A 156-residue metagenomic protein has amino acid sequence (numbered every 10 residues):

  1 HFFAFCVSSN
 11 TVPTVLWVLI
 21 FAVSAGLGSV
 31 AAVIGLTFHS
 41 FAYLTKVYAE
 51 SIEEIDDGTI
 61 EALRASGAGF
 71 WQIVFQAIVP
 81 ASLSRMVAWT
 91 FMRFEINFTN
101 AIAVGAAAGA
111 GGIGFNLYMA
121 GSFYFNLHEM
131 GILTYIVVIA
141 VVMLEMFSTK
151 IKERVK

Functional and structural regions predicted by a protein language model:
F2-S9, F91, E95, Y118-G121: Alpha-helical membrane-interface segments at transmembrane helix boundaries
F2-T37: Generic hydrophobic transmembrane alpha-helix motif, especially the helices
C6-V7, G35, A49, A103 (+2 more regions): Alpha-helical transmembrane segments of multi-pass integral membrane proteins
V12, L16-I20, S82, M86-F94 (+3 more regions): Hydrophobic alpha-helical segments of membrane proteins
F21-S24, I34-L44, F94, A107-A110 (+1 more regions): Hydrophobic transmembrane alpha-helices
V23, N100-I136, K156: Glycine-rich helix-loop "coupling/hinge" segments at transmembrane-helix boundaries in multipass transporters
L27-I78, S84-R93, M146-T149: Membrane-cytosol interface at the C-terminal ends of specific transmembrane alpha-helices in multi-pass membrane
A88, H128-K156: C-terminal transmembrane helix and the adjacent membrane-cytosol boundary/short C-terminal tail of inner/organellar
